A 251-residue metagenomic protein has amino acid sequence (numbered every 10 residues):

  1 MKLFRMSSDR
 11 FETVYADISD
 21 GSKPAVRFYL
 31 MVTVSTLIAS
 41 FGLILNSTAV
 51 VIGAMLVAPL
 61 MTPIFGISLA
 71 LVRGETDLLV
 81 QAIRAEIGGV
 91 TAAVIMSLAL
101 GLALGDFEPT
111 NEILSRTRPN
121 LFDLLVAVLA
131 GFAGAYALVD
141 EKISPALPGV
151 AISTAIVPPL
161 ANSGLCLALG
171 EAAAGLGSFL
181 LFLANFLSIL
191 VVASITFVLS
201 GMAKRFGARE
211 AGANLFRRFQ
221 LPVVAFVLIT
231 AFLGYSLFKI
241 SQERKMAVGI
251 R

Functional and structural regions predicted by a protein language model:
M1-G131: Alpha-helical transmembrane segments and their membrane-interface boundaries that form or gate the permeation pathway
L69-Q81, C166-A174, I195-K204: A cytosolic-side transmembrane-helix exit/cap motif
I87-S97, I152-G164, R217-V223: Small-residue-rich segments of transmembrane alpha-helices in multi-pass membrane proteins, especially helix faces
S97-G101, A161-G170, V227-S236: Hydrophobic alpha-helical transmembrane segments in multi-pass integral membrane proteins
T110-V192: Hydrophobic alpha-helical segments
L190-F219: Cytosolic-side transmembrane helix boundary signature
G212-I240: Internal/C-terminal transmembrane anchor helices
I240-R251: Alpha-helical transmembrane signal-anchor/signal-peptide segments
